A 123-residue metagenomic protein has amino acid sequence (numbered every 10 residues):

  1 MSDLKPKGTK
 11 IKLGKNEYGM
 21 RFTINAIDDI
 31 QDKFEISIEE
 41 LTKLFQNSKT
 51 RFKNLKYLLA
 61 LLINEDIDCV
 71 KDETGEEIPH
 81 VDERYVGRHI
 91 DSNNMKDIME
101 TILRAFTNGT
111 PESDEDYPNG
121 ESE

Functional and structural regions predicted by a protein language model:
M1-L13, E17, I36-K49, K71-E123: Charged interaction scaffolds used for protein-protein
M20-F22: Short capping micro-motif at the N-terminus of alpha-helices
I24-L41: Short, surface-exposed, low-complexity cationic segments
N54-E65, E100-R104: Short, hydrophobic/amphipathic alpha-helical patches that form generic packing surfaces within helical domains
